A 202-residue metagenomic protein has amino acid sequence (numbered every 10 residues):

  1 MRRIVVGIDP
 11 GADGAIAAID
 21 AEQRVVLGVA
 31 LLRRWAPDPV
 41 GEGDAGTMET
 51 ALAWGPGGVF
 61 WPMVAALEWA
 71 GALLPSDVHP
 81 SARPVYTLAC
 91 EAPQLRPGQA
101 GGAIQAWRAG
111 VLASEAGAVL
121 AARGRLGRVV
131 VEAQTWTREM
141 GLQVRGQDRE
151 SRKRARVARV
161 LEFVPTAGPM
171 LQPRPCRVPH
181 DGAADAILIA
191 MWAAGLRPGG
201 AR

Functional and structural regions predicted by a protein language model:
M1-R202: Phosphate- and other anionic-substrate recognition elements at nucleic-acid/protein interfaces
